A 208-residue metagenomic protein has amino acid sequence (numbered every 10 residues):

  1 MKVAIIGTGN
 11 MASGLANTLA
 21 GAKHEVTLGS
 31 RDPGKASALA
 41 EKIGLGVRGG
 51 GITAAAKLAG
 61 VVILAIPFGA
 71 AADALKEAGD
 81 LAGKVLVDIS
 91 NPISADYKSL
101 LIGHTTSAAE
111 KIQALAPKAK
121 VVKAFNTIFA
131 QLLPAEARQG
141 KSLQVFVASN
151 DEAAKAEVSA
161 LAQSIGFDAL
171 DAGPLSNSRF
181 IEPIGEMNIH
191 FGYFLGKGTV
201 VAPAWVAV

Functional and structural regions predicted by a protein language model:
M1-L45: NAD(P)+-binding Rossmann beta1-loop-alpha1 motif at the extreme N-terminus of oxidoreductases
G44-D96: Rossmann-like NAD(P)-binding element
G49, K120-F125, L170-A172: General beta-strand structural signal in soluble alpha/beta enzymes
S90-A137: Rossmann-fold NAD(P)-binding glycine/threonine-rich loop
L143-V208: Active-site-lining helix/loop region of Rossmann-like oxidoreductase modules
